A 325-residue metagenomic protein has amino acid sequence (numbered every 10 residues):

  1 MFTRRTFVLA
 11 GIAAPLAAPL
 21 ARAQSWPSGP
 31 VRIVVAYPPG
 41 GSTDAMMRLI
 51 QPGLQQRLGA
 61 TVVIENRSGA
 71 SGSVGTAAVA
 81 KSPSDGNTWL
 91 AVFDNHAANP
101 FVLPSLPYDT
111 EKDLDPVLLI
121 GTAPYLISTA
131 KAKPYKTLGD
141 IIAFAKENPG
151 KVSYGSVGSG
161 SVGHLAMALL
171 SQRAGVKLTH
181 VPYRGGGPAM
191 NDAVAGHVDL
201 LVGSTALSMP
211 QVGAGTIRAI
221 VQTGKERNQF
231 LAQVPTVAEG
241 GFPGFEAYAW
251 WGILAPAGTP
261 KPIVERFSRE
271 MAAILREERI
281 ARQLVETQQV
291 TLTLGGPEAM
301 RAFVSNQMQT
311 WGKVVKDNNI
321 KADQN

Functional and structural regions predicted by a protein language model:
M1-I12: N-terminal secretory signal peptides and thylakoid transit peptides that target proteins across membranes
A23-K112, K151, V176-S204, Q211 (+3 more regions): N-terminal (or domain-start) structured segment
S28-P30, G213, K261-N325: An extracytoplasmic/periplasmic, membrane-proximal ligand-sensing/linker region
K81-N87, F101-P188, V237, W250-L284: Hinge/capping helix and adjacent helix->loop/strand transition within the periplasmic-binding protein
D94, T205-A206, G224, A257: Short secondary-structure boundary segments
P107-L119, G155, K177-V181, D199-L200 (+2 more regions): Short beta-strand->loop
